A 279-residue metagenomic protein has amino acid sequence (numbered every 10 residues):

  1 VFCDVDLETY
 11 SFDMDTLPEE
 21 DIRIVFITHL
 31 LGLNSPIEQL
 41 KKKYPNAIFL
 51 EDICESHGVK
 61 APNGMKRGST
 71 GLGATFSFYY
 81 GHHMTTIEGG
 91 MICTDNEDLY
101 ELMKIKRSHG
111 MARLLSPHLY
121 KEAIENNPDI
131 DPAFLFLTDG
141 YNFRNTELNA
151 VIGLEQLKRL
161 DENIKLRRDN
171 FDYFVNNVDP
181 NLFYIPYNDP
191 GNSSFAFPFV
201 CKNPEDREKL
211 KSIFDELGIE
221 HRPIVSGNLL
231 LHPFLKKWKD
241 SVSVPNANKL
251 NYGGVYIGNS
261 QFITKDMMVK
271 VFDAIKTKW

Functional and structural regions predicted by a protein language model:
V1-L7: Short beta->alpha connector loops at strand-helix junctions that form conserved, small/polar/Pro-enriched
D4, I24-T28, L33-E38, N46 (+2 more regions): PLP-dependent aminotransferase class I/II
E8-T86, M91-E101: Active-site phosphate-binding strand-loop segment of PLP-dependent enzymes
